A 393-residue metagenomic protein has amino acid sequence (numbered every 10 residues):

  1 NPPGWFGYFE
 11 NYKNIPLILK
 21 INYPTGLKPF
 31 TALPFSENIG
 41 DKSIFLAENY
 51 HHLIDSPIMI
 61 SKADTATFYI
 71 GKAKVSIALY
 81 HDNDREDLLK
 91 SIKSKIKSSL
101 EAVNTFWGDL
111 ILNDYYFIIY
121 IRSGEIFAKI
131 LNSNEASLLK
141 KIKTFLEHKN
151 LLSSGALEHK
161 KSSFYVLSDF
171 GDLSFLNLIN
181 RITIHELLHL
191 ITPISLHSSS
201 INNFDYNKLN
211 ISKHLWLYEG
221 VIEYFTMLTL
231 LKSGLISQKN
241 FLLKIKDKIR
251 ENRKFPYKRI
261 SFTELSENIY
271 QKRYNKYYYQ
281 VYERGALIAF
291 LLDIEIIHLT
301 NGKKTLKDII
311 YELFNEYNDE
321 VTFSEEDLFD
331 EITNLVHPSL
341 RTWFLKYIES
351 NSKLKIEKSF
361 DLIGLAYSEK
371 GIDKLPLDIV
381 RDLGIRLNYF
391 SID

Functional and structural regions predicted by a protein language model:
N1-I60: Extended, low-hydrophobicity, Ser/Thr/Pro/Gly-biased non-transmembrane segments
K13, E86-S98, L173-L178, I182 (+7 more regions): Soluble non-cytosolic domains of exported or imported proteins
L19, T67-H214: Juxtacatalytic substrate-recognition/specificity segment
L27, W107-I111, L190-S195, S199 (+6 more regions): A generic secondary-structure signal for well-formed alpha-helical elements
K28-T31, L112-Y115, S199-S200, K232-L242 (+1 more regions): Acidic/polar loop patches that form or flank catalytic/metal-binding clefts of enzymes that bind anionic ligands
L196-D205, L209-E283: Acidic/His/Gly-enriched intrinsically disordered linker/tail segments that often contain short helix/coil "MoRF-like"
K248, R253-L328, P338-R341, S350-L354: Pan-zinc metallopeptidase signature
E316-D393: Beta/coil-rich, acidic/histidine-enriched accessory regions frequently appended to metallopeptidases
